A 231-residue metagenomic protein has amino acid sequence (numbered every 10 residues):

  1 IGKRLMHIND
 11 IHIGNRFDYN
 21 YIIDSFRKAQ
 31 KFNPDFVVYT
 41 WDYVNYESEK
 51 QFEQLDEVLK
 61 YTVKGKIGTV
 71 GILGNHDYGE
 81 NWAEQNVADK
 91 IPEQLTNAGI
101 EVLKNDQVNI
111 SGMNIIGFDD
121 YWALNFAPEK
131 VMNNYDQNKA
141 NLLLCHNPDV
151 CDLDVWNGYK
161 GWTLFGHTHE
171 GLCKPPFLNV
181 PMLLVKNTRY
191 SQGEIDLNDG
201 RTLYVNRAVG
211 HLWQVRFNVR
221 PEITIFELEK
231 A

Functional and structural regions predicted by a protein language model:
I1-M6, I100, Q107-I116, D136-A140 (+2 more regions): Beta-strand-turn-beta hairpins that frame and shape the catalytic cleft of phosphate-ester-processing enzymes
G2-E101: Membrane-embedded segments
I8-N9, F36-D42, G68-N75, L103-N105 (+3 more regions): Active-site neighborhood of phospho(di)ester-bond hydrolases with catalytic His/Asp-centered motifs
I13, Y43-Y46, N75-G79, V108 (+4 more regions): Solvent-exposed loop/turn segments at secondary-structure junctions within structured extracellular/periplasmic domains
I13-D18, Y46-E49, F118-A123, N141-L143 (+1 more regions): Short, flexible loop segments at the rims of nucleotide/cofactor-binding pockets, characterized by
A29-N33, V63-G65, N134-K139, N157-G158 (+1 more regions): Glycine-rich phosphate-binding loop signature in dinucleotide/nucleotide-binding domains
N81-G99, D106-Q107, S111-C145, C151-V155 (+1 more regions): Binuclear metal-dependent hydrolase catalytic cores centered on His/Asp/Glu-rich metal-binding motifs
P148-I225: Conserved beta-sheet core of the metallophosphoesterase superfamily
